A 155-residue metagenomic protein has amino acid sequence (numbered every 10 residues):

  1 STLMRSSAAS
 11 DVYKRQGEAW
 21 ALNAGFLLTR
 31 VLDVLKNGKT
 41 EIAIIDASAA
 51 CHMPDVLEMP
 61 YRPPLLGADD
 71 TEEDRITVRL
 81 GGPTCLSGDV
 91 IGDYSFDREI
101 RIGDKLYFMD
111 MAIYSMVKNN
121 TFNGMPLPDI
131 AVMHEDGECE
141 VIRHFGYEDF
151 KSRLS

Functional and structural regions predicted by a protein language model:
S1-A9, Y13: Single conserved hydrophobic/aromatic residue that forms the stacking wall/gate of nucleotide- or nucleobase-binding
D11-S155: Charged (often Lys/Glu-rich) extended helix/loop segments that serve as interaction or gating elements
